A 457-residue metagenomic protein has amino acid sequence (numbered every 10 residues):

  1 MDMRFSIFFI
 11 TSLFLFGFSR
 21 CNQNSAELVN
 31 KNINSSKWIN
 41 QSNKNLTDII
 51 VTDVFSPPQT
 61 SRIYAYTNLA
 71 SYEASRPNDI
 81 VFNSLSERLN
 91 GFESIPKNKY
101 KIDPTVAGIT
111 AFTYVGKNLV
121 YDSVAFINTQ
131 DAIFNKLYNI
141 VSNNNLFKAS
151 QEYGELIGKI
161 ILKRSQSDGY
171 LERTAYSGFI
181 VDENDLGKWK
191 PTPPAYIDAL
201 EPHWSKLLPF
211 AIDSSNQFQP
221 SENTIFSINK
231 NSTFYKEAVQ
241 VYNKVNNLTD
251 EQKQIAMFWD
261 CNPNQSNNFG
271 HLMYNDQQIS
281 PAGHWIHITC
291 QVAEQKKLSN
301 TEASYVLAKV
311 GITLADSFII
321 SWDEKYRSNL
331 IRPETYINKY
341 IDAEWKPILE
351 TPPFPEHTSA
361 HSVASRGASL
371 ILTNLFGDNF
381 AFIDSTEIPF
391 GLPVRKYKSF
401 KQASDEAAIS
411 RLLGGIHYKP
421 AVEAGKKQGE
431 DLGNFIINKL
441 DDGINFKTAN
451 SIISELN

Functional and structural regions predicted by a protein language model:
M1-N30, N457: Bacterial Sec-dependent N-terminal signal peptides
N22-N457: Acidic/polar surface patches and capping/hinge elements
